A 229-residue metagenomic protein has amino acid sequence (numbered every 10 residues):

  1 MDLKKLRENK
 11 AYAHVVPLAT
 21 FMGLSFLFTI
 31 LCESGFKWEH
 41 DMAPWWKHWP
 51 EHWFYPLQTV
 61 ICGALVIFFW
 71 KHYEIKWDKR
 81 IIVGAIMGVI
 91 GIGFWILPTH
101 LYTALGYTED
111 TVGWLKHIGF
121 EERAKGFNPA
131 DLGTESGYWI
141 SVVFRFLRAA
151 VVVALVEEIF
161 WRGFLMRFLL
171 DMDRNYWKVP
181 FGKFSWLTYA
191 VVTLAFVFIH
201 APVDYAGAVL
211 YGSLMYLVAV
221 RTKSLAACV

Functional and structural regions predicted by a protein language model:
M1-L18, G182-F184: N-terminal membrane topogenic signal
K10-W70, I75-I92, V112-W114: Alpha-helical transmembrane segments in multi-pass membrane proteins
H14-L24, Y55-V66, G91-P98, R148 (+7 more regions): Long, contiguous hydrophobic alpha-helical segments, chiefly transmembrane helices and signal peptides
L24-C32, L65, F69, F94 (+6 more regions): Alpha-helical membrane-inserting segments
L24-L27, P98-I118, A195-L210: Alpha-helical transmembrane segments and their membrane-interface junctions in multi-pass membrane proteins
E33-W38, W70-E74, H100-T108, H200-A201 (+2 more regions): Transmembrane helix-loop junctions in multipass membrane proteins, especially transporters and channels
P44-K47, Y73-V153, M166-F181: Juxtamembrane helix-loop-helix connectors linking adjacent transmembrane helices in multi-pass membrane enzymes
N128-V229: Transmembrane helix-loop-helix hairpins at the membrane interface of multi-pass integral membrane proteins
